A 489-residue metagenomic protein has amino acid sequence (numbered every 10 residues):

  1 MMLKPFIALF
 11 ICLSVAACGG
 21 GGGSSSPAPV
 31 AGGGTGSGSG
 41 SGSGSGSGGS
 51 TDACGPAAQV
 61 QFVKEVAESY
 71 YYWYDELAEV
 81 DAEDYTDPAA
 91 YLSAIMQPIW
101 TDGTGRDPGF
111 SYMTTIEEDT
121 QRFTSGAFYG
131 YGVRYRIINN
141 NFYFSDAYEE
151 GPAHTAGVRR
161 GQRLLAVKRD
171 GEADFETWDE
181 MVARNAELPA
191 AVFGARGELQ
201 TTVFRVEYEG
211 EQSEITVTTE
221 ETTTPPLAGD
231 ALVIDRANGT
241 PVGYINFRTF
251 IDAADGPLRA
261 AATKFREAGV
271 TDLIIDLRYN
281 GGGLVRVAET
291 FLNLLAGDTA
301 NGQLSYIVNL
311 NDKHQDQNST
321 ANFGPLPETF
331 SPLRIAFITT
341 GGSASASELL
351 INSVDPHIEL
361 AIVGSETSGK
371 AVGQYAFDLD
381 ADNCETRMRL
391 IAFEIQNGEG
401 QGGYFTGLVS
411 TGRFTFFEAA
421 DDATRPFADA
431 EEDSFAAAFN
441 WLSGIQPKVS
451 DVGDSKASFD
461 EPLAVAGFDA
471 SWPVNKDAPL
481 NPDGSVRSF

Functional and structural regions predicted by a protein language model:
M1-I7: Bacterial N-terminal signal peptides that target proteins for export
F6, V60, P88-A89, A288 (+1 more regions): Alpha-helix initiation and N-capping motif
I11-C12, S47: Residue-level signal for mature regions of secreted extracellular proteins and peptides
S14-A17: C-terminal motif of bacterial Sec signal peptides marking the signal peptidase cleavage site
G22-D272, A457-F489: Flexible, low-complexity junctional segments that flank or bridge functional domains
G239-I245, T249-A260, K264-D272, G281-F489: C-terminal "post-core" interaction segments
I275: P-loop NTPase catalytic core of nucleic-acid-dependent motor ATPases
R278: Short loop/turn motifs enriched for small/polar and acidic residues
